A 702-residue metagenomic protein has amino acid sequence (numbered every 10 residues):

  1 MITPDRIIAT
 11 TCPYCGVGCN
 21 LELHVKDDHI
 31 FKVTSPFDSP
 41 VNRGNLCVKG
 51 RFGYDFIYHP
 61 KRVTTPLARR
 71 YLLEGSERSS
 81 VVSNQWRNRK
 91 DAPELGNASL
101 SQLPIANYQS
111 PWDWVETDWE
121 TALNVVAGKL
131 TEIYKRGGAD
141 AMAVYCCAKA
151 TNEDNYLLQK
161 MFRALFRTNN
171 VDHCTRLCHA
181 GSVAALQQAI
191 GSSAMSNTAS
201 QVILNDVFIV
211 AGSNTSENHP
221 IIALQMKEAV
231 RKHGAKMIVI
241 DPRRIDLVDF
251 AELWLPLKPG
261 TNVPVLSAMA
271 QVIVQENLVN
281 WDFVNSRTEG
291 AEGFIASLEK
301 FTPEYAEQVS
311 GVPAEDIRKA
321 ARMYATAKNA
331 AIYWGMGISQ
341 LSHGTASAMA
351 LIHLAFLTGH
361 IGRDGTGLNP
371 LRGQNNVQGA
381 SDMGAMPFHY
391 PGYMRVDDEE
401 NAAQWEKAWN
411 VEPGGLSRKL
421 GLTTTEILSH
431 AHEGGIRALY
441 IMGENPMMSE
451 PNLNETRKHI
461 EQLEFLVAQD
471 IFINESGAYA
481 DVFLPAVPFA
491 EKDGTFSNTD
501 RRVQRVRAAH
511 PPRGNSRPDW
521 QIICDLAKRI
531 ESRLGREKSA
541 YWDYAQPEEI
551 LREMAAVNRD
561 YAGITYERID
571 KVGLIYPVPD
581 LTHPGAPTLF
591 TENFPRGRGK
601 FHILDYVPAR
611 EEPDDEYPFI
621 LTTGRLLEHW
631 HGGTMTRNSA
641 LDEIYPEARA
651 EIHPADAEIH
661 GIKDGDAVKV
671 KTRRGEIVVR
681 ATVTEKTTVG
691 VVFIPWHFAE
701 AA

Functional and structural regions predicted by a protein language model:
M1-L278, G290, K300, P313 (+6 more regions): N-terminal export/assembly segments and adjacent metallocofactor-ligating motifs of anaerobic energy-metabolism
R6-I8, C15-C19, G138-D140, T326 (+3 more regions): Short, basic and Ser/Thr-rich N-terminal targeting/leader segments
F31, F619, I677-V679: Short beta-strand segments
S35-S39, P608, T682-T688: A short, sequence-level motif marking secondary-structure junctions
C47, L621, H653: Short, conserved catalytic/metal-binding motifs centered on acidic residues
L177-D364, P370-D560, G624-A702: Non-catalytic alpha/beta scaffold blocks inside enzyme catalytic domains
A380-M386, A545-A640: Long, low-complexity segments enriched in small/aliphatic residues
